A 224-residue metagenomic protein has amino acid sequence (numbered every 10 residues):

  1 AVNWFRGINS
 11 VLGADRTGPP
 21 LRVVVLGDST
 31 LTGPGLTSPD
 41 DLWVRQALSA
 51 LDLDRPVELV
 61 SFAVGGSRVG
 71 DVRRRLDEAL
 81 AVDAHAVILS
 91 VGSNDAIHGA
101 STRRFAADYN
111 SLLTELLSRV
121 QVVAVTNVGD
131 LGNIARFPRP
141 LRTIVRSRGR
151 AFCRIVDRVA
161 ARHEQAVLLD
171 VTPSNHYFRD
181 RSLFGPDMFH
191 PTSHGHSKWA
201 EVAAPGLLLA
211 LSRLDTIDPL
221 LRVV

Functional and structural regions predicted by a protein language model:
A1-V24, L53, L208-V224: N-terminal secretory targeting modules
R22-V24, T30-A107: Conserved SGNH/GDSL esterase-like catalytic core that processes O-acyl groups on lipids and polysaccharides
P39, A100-D108, P140-A151, D187 (+1 more regions): Alpha-helix N-cap and loop-to-helix initiation/capping positions
S61-A63, N127, D170-T172: Residue-level recognition of beta-strand->loop/alpha-helix junctions
S90, T126-N127: Alpha/beta-hydrolase-fold catalytic nucleophile elbow
S118-V123: A short helix->loop->beta-strand "cap" motif at the edges of active sites that frequently abuts
N133-D170: Substrate-gating cap/lid alpha-helix
G185-V224: Histidine-centered active-site loop/cap adjacent to the catalytic His in serine esterases/O-acetyl transfer systems
